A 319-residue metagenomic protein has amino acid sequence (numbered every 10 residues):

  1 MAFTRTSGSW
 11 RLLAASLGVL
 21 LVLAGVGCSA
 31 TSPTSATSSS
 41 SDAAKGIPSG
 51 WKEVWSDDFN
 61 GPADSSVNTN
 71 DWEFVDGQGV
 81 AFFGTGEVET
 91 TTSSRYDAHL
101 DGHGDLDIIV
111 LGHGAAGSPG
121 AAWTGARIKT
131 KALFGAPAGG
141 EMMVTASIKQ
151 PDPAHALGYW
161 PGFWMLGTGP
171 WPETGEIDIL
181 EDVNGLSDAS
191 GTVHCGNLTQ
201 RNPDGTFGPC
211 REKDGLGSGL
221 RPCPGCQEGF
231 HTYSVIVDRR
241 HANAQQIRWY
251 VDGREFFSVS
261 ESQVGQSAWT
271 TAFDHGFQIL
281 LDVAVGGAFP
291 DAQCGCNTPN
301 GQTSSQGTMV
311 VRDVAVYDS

Functional and structural regions predicted by a protein language model:
A2-S35: Secretory targeting and sorting signals
C28-A44, P48: Enriched but not universal
S41-S319: GH16 jelly-roll
